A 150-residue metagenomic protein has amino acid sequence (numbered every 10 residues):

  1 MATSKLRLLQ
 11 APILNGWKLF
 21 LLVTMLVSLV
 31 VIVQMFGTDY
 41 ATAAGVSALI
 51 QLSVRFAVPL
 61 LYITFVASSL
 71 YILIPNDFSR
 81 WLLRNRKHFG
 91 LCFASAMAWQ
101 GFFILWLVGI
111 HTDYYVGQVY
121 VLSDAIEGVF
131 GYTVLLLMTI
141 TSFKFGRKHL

Functional and structural regions predicted by a protein language model:
A2-L150: Membrane-embedded alpha-helical bundles that constitute the cytochrome b-like, heme-associated redox core of multi-pass
